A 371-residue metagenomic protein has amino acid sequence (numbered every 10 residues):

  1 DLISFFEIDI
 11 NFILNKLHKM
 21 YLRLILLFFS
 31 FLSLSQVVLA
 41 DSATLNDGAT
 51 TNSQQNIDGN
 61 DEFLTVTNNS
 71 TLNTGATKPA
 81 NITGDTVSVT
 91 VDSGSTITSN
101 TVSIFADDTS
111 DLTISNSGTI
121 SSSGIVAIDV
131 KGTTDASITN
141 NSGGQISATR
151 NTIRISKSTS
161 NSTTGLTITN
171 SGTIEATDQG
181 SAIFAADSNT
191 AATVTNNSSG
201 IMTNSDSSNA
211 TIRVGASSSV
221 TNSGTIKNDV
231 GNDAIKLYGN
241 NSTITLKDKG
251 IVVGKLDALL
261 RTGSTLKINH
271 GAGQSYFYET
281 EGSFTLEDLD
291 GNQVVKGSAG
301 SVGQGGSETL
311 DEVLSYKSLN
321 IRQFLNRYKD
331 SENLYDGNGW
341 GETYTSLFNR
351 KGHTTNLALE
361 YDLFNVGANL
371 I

Functional and structural regions predicted by a protein language model:
D1-A40: Classical Sec-dependent N-terminal signal peptides that target proteins to the secretory pathway
F5-I10, L17, N68, S160-N161 (+1 more regions): Low-complexity intrinsically disordered segments
E7-D9, N15, L32-Q36, T96-T98 (+9 more regions): Intrinsically disordered, low-complexity serine/threonine-rich segments
Y21, I25-F31, L39-G75, P79 (+4 more regions): Secretion/assembly modules of Gram-negative surface proteins
T44-N52, F63-K78, V91-N100, S115-G124 (+8 more regions): Beta-strand-rich solenoid/repeat architectures in extracellular/passenger domains of polysaccharide-targeting enzymes
S53-N60, G75-D85, T101-D108, I125-G132 (+7 more regions): Glycine-rich beta-solenoid repeat tracts in large extracellular/virion proteins
S88-V89, D129, R213, L363-N369: A generic structural signal for ordered secondary structure
